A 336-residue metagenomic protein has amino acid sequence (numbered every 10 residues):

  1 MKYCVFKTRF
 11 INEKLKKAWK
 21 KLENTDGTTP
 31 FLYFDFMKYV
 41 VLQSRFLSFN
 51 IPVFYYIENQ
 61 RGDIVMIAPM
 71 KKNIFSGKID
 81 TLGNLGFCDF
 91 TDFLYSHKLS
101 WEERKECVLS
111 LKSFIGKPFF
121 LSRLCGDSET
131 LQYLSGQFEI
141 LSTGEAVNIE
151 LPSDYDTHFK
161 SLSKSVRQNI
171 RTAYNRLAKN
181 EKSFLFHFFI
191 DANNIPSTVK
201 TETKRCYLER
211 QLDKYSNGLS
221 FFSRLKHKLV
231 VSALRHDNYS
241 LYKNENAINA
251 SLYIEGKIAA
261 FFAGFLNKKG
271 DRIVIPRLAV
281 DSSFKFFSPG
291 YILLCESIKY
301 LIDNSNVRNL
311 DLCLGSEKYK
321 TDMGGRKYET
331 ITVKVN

Functional and structural regions predicted by a protein language model:
K2-R61, V65-I79, L124-S128, Y133 (+2 more regions): A conserved beta-strand-loop-helix scaffold within acyl/acetyltransferase catalytic domains
N59, I74-T143, G270-K327: Acyl-donor binding region in acyl/amide transferases
P69, L94, F120, S251 (+3 more regions): Residues embedded in well-ordered beta-strands within globular domains across many folds
K71, S96, E150-P152, N336: Solvent-exposed residues in well-ordered beta-strands and their adjoining turns, especially edge/terminal strands
G116, E181-S183, A247, V307 (+1 more regions): Short secondary-structure junction motifs
L141-I149, K327-N336: Conserved catalytic-core motifs of GNAT/GCN5-like acyltransferases
